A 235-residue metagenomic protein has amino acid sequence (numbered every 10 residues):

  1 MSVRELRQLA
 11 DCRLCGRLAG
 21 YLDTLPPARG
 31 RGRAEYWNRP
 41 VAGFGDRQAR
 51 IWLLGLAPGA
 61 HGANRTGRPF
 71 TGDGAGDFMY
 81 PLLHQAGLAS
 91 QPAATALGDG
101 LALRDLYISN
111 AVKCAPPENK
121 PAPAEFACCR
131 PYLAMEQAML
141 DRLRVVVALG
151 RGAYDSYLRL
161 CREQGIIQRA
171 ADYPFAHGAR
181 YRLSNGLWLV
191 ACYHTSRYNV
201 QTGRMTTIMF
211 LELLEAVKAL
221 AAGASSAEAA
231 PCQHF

Functional and structural regions predicted by a protein language model:
M1-A179, L183-A222: A polyanion-binding, active-site-adjacent surface
S225-S226: Serine residues within intrinsically disordered or low-complexity segments
